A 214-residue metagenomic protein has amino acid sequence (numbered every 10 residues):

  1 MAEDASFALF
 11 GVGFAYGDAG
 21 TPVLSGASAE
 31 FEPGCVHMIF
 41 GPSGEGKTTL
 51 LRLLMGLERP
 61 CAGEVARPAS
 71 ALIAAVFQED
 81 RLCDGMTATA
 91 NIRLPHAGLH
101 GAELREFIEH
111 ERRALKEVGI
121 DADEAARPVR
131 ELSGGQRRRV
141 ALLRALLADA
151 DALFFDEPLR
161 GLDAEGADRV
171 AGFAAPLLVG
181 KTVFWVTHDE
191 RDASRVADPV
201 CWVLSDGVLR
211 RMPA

Functional and structural regions predicted by a protein language model:
M55: Helix-to-loop junction immediately C-terminal to a conserved catalytic motif
M86-G98: Q-loop/switch helix immediately C-terminal to the Walker
E106-D123: Conserved ABC ATPase "signature" region
P128-L132, Q136: Conserved ABC ATPase signature
L142: Hydrophobic anchor residue at the start of the ABC signature
A145-L146, L177: ABC ATPase C-loop
L147-D151: A short, proline-enriched helix->beta-strand linker immediately N-terminal to the Walker B motif in ABC-type P-loop
L153-E157: Catalytic Walker B motif of ABC-type/P-loop ATPase nucleotide-binding domains
